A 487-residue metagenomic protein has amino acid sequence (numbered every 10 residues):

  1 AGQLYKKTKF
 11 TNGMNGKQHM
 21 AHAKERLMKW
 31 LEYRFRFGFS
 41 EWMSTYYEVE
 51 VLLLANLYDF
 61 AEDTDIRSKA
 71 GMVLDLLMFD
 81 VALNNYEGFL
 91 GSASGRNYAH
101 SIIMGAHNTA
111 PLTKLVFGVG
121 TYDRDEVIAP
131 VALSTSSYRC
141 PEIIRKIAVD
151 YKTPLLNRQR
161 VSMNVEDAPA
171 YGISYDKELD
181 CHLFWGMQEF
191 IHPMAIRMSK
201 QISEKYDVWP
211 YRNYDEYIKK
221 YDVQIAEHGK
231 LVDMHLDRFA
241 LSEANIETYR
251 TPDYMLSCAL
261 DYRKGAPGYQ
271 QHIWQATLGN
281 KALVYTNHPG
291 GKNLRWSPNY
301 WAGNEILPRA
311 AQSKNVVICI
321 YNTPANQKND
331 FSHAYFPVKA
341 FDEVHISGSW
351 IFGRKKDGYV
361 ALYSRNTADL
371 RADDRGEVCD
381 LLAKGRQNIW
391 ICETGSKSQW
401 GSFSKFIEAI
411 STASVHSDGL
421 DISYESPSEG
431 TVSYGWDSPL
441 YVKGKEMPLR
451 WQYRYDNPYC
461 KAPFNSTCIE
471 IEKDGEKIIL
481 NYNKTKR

Functional and structural regions predicted by a protein language model:
A1-A61: Aromatic-lined, polymer-binding surfaces characteristic of secreted/periplasmic polysaccharide-degrading enzymes
Y5, N12, G16-L27, V119-R487: Ser/Thr/Asn(+Pro)-rich, low-complexity disordered segments
T11, G38, A93-N97, S101 (+1 more regions): Generic preference for well-ordered secondary structure
T45-L53, D65, M72, A244 (+1 more regions): Short, well-structured alpha-helical interface segments that form or flank functional binding sites
T45-V51, R96-A110, R145-V165: Short flexible/disordered coil segments
Y46-Y47, D59-D63, D75, G91 (+2 more regions): An acidic- and aromatic-residue-enriched active-site/binding cleft used to recognize and process polar
A55, T64-S136: Extended amphipathic alpha-helical segments with heptad-repeat/coiled-coil character used for oligomerization, fusion
